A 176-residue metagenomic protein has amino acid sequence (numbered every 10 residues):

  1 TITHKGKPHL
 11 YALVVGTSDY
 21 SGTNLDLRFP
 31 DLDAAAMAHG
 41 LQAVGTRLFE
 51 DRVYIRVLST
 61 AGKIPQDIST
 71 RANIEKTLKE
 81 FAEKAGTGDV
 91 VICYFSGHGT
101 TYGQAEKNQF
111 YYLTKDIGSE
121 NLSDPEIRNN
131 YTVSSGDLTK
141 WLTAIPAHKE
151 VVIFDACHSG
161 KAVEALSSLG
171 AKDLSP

Functional and structural regions predicted by a protein language model:
T1-L10: Pro/Ala/Gly-rich low-complexity, hydrophilic intrinsically disordered segments
T3, D26-R28, Y102-G103: Short consensus segments that form the blades of beta-propeller domains, in both extracellular/periplasmic
H9, D67-S167: Caspase-like (clan CD) cysteine peptidase catalytic core
A12-T23, V57-G62: Acidic/histidine-rich, surface-exposed loop or edge segments in extracytoplasmic proteins
S21-H39: Glycine- and acidic-residue-enriched helix-capping/strand-helix junction motifs
A36-V53: Signal peptide-proximal N-terminal region of secreted/periplasmic/extracellular or secretory-lumen proteins
L48-I64: Short helix-loop-beta-strand segments that form the rim/entrance of peptidase-like active sites
A171-P176: Short, intrinsically disordered, charge-balanced linker/junction segments flanking boundaries in proteins
